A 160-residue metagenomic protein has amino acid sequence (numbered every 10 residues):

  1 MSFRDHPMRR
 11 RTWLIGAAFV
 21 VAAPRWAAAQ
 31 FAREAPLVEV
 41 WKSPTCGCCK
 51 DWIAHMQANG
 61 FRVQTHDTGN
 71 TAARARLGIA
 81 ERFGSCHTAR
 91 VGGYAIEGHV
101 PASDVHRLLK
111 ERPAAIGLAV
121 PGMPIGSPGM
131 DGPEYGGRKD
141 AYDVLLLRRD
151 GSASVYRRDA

Functional and structural regions predicted by a protein language model:
M1-M8, T12, G16-A23: N-terminal secretory signal peptides
A27-A29: Boundary at the C-terminal end of the N-terminal hydrophobic targeting segment
P36-C48: Local sequence-structure signature of Cys/Sec-based thiol-disulfide redox active-site neighborhoods
T45-C48, L77-E81, C86: Conserved nucleotide-cofactor-binding alpha/beta core module
W52-H55: Typically the conserved alpha-helix immediately C-terminal to a functionally engaged Cys/Sec in thioredoxin-like
N59: Conserved dinucleotide-binding and phosphotransfer motif residues
V63-A73, F83, V91: Thiol-based oxidoreductase modules, predominantly thioredoxin-like and allied folds used for disulfide exchange
R82-A160: Thiol/selenol-based redox catalytic cores and closely related redox-interacting motifs
